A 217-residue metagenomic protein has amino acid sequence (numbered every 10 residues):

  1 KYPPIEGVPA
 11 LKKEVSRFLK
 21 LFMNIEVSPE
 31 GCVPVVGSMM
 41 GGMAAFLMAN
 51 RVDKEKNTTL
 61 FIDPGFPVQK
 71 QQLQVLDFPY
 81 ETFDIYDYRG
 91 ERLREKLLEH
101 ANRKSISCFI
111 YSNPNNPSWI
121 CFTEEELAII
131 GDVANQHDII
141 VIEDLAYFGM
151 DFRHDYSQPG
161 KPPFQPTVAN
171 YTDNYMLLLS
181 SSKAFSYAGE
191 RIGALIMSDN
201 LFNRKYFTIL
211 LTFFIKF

Functional and structural regions predicted by a protein language model:
K1-Q136, F148-T172, M176, F214: Conserved core of the PLP fold type I
D144-L145: Walker B catalytic acidic pair
Y171-F217: Conserved core segment of the aminotransferase class I/II
